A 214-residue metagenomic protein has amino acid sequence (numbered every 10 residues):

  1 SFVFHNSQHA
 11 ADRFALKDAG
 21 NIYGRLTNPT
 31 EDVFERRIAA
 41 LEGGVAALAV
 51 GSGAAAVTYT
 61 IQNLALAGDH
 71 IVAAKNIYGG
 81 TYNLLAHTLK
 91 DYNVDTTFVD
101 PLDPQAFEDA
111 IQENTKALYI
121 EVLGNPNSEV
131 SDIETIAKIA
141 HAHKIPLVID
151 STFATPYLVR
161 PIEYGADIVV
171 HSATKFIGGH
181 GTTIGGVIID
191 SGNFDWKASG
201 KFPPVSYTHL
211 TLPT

Functional and structural regions predicted by a protein language model:
F4-T58, G80-T88: Conserved N-terminal alpha-helix of the aminotransferase class I/II PLP-enzyme fold
I38, A56, I71, L118-E121 (+4 more regions): Buried hydrophobic positions in well-ordered alpha/beta secondary-structure cores of metabolic enzymes
G51-A54, A73-K90, P104, P126 (+1 more regions): Substrate-binding/gating loop at the entrance of the active-site cleft, primarily in PLP-dependent aminotransferase-like
N63-T81, V99-D100: Conserved PLP-anchoring active-site segment centered on the Schiff-base-forming lysine
P101-V159, I168, F176, G192-D195: Active-site phosphate-binding strand-loop segment of PLP-dependent enzymes
H171-I184, N193-S206: Active-site PLP-lysine loop of aminotransferase-like
T208-T214: Conserved small/polar residues in nucleotide/adenosyl-binding loops
